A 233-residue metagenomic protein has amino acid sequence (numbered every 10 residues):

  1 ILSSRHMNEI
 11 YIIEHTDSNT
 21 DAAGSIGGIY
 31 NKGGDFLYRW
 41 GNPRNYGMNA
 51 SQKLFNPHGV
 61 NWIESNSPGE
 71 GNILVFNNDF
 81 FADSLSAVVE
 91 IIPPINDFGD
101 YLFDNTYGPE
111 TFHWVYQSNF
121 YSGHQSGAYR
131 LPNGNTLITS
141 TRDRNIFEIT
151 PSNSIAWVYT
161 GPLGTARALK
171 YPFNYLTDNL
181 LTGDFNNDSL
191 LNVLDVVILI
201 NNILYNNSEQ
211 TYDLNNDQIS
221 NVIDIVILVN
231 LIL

Functional and structural regions predicted by a protein language model:
I1-N179: Histidine-/acidic-rich catalytic cores in large beta-rich domains
D178-L233: Cellulosome-associated attachment modules in secreted, modular CAZymes
